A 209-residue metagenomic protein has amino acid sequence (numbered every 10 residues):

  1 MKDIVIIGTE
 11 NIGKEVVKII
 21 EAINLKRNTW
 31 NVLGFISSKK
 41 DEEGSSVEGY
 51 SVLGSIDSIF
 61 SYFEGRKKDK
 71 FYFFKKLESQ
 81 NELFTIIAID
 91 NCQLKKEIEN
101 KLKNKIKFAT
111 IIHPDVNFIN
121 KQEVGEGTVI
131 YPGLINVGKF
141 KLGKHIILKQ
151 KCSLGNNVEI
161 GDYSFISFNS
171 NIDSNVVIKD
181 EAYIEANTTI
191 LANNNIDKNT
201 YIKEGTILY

Functional and structural regions predicted by a protein language model:
M1-A88: A solvent-exposed beta-alpha-beta segment
T9, S38-K39, I89, P114 (+2 more regions): Fold-independent oxyanion-binding glycine-rich loops and adjacent beta-strand/coil segments at enzyme active sites
I19, E48, G65-K68, N100 (+3 more regions): Surface-exposed beta-strand edges and their flanking turn/coil or helix-capping segments
A22-I23, L102-N104, S164: Glycine-rich, phosphate-binding/catalytic loops in enzymes
W30, F35, F108, Y163-F165: Aromatic side chains
F60-G65, K76-K141, H145-I147: Extended, small-residue-rich solenoid/repeat segments and analogous flexible loops that form exposed scaffolds
T110-Y209: Structural signal for interior beta-strand "rungs" in well-ordered beta-sheet cores of soluble enzyme domains
